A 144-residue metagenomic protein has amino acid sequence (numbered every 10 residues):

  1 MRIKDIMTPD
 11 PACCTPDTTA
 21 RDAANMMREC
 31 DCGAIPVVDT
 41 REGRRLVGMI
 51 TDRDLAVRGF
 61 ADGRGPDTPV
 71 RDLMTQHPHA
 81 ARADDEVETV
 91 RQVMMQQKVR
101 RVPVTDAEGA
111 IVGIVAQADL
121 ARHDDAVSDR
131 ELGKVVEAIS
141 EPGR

Functional and structural regions predicted by a protein language model:
M1-R144: Tandem CBS (Cystathionine beta-synthase) repeat/Bateman regulatory domains
